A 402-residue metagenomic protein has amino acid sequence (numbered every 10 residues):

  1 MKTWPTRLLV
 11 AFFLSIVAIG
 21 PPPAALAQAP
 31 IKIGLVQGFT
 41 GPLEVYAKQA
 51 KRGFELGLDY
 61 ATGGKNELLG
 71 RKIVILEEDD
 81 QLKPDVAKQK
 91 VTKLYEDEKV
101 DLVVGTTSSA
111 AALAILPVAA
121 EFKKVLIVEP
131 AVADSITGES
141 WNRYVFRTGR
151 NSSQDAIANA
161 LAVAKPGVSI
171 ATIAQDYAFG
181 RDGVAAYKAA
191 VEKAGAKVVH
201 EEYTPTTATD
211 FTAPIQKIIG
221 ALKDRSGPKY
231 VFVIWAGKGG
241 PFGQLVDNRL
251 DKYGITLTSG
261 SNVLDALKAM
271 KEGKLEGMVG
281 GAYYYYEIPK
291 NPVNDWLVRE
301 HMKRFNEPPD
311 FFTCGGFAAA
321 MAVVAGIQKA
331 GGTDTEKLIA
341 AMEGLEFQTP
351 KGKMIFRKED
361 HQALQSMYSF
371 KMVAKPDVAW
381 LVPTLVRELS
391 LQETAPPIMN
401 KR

Functional and structural regions predicted by a protein language model:
L8-P21: Bacterial N-terminal signal peptides
I31, M270, E276, E346-R402: Solvent-exposed, acidic/polar segments of extracytosolic/periplasmic ligand-binding ectodomains
G34-G57, E78-P84, T107-S108, D176-R181 (+2 more regions): Extracytoplasmic "Venus flytrap"
V45-R52, Y60-G138, T148, T204-T209 (+1 more regions): Beta-alpha junction/loop-to-helix N-cap segments that form part of ligand/metal-binding clefts
V86-Q89, D134-S135, N142-N248, E287-W296: Extracellular/periplasmic Venus flytrap/periplasmic-binding protein
L94-T107, I127-E129, I170-A174, K223-G237 (+2 more regions): Periplasmic-binding protein-like
Q244-F317, Q328-T333, V382-R402: Extracellular/periplasmic periplasmic-binding protein-like sensory domains
